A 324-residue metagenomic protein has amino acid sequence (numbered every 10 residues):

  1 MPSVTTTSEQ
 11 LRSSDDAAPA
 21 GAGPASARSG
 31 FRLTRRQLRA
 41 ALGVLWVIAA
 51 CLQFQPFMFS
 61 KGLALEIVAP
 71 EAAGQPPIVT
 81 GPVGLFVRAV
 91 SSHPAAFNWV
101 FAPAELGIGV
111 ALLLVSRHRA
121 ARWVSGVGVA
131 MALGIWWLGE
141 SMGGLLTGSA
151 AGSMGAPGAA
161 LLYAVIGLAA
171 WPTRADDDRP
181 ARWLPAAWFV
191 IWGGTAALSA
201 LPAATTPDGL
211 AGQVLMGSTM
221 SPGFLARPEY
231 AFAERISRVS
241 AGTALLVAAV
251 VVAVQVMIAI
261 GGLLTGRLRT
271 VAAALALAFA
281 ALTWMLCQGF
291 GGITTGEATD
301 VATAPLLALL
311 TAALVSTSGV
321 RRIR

Functional and structural regions predicted by a protein language model:
P2-R324: Extended, low-polarity transmembrane helix blocks
